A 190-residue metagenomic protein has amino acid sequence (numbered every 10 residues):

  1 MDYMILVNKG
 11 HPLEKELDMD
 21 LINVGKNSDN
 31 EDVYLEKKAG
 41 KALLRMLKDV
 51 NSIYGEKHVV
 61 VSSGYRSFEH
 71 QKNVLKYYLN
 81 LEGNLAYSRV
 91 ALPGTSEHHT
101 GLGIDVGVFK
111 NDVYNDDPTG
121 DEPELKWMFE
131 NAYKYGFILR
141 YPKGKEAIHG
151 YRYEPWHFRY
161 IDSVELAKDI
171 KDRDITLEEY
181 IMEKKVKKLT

Functional and structural regions predicted by a protein language model:
M1-G64, F68-T190: Extracytoplasmic cell-surface/polysaccharide-interacting catalytic and binding patches
